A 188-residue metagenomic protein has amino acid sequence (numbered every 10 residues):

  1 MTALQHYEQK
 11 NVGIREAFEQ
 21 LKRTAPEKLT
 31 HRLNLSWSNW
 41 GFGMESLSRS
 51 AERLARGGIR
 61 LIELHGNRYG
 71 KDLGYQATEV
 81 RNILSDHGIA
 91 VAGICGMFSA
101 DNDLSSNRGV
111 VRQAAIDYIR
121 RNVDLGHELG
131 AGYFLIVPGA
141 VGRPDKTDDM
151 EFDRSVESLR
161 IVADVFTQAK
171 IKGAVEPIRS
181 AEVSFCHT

Functional and structural regions predicted by a protein language model:
M1-Q5: Helix-enriched interaction subdomains in cytosolic or periplasmic regions, typified by TIR/SEFIR signaling/NADase cores
H6-Q9, G13-E27, S46-R49, D86 (+1 more regions): Active-site acidic/histidine proton-transfer and metal-coordination neighborhood in alpha/beta enzyme cores
L21, P26-E27, H31-N34, G43-M44 (+6 more regions): Extracytoplasmic/lumenal soluble domains of exported proteins with redox or metal-associated functions
H31-N39, I62-L64, V91-G96, F134-I136 (+1 more regions): Hydrophobic faces of well-ordered beta-strands that scaffold small-molecule active sites in alpha/beta enzyme cores
G41-G43, G66-R68, M97-A100, G139-G142 (+1 more regions): Active-site-proximal loop/turn and secondary-structure-junction residues that shape catalytic pockets, frequently
L47-Y69, N122, L129-G130: Catalytic domains of carbohydrate-active enzymes, especially glycoside hydrolases
E63-D86, P138-T147: Glycine-rich, proline-tolerant flexible connector loops at the mouths of alpha/beta enzymes
I83-L104: Short hydrophobic interaction/assembly module
